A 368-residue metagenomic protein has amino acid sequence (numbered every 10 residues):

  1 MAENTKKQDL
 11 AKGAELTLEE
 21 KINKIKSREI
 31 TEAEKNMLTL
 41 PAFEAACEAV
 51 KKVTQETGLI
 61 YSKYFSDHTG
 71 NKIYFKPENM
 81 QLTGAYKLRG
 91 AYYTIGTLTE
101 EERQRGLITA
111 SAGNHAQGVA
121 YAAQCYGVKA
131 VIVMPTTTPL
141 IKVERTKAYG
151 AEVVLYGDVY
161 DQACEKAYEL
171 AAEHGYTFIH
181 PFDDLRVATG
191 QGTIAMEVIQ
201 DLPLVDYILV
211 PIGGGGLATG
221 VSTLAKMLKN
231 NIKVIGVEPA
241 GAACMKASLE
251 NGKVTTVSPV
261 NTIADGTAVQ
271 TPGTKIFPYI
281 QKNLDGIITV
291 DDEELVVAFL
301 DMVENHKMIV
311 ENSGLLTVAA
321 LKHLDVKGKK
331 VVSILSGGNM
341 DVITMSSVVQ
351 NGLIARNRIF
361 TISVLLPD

Functional and structural regions predicted by a protein language model:
A2-D368: PLP-dependent amino-acid enzyme catalytic core
